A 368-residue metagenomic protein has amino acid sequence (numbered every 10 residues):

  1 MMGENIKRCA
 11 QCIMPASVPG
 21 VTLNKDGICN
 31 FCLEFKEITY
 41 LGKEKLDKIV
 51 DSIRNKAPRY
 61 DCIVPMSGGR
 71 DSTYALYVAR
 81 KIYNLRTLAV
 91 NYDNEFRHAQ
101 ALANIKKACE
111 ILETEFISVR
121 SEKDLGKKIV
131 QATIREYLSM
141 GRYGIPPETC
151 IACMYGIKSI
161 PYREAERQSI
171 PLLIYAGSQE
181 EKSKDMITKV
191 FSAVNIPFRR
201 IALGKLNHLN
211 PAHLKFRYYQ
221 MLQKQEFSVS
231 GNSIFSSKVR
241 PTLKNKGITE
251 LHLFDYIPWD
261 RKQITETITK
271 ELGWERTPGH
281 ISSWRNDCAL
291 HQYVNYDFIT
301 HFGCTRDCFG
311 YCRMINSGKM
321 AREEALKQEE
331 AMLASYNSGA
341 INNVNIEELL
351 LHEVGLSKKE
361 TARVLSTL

Functional and structural regions predicted by a protein language model:
M2-C62, K81-L368: Nucleotide-activated chemistry modules centered on ATP-dependent adenylation/adenylyltransferase
C62-D71: Short, glycine-rich nucleotide/cofactor-binding loops
S72-N84: Histidine-anchored nucleotide/phosphate-binding helix
